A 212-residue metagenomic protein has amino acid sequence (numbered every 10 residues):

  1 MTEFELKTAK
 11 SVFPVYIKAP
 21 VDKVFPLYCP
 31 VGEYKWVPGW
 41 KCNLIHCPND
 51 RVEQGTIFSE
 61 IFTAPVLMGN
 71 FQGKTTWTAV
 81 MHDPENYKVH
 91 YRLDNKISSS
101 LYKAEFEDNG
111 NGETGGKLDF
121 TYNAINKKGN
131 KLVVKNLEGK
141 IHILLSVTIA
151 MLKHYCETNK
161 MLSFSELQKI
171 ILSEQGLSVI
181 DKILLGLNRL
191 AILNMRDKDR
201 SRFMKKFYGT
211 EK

Functional and structural regions predicted by a protein language model:
M1-E53, K182-L193, R200-K212: Hydrophobic ligand-binding cavity/cleft-lining segments
A9-V12, F71-W77, S98-K103: Short, surface-exposed coil-to-beta transition loops
K18-D22, N49-E53, M81-Y87, E105-G115: A short, structured loop/turn motif at beta-sheet edges
K23-Y28, E33-Y34, F58, A79 (+4 more regions): Hydrophobic pocket/interface hotspot
I57-L67, V89-N95: Short beta-strand segments that buttress and anchor functional surface loops
T63-G73, A124-N130: Short, cysteine-centered beta-strand-loop-beta hairpins and adjacent loop/turn segments enriched in charged/polar
R92-V147, H154, S163-E166: Beta-strand/loop substructures that line and gate deep hydrophobic ligand-binding cavities in soluble
A150-E211: Short, highly charged C-terminal tails/helix-capping segments
